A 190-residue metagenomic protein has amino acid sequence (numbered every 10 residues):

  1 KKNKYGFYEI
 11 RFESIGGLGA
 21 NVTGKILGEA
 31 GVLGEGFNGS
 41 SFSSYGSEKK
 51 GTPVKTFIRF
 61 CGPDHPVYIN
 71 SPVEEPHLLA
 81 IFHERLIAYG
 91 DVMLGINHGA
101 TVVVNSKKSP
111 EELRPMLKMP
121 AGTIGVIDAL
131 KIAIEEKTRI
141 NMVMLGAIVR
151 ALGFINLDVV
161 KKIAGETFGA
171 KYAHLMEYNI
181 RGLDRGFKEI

Functional and structural regions predicted by a protein language model:
K1-I190: Active-site cofactor/cluster-binding pocket
